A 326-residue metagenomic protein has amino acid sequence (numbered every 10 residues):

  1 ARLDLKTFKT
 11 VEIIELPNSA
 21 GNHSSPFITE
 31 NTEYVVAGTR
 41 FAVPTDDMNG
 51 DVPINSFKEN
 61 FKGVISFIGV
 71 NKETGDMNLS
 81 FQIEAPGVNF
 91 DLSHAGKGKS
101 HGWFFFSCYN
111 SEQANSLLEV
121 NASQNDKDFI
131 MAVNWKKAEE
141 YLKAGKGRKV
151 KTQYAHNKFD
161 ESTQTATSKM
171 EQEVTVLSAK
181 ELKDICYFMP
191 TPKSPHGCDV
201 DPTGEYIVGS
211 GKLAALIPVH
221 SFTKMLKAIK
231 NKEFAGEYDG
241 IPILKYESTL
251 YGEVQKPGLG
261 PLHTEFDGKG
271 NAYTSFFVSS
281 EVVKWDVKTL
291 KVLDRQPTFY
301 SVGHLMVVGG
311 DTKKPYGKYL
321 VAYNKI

Functional and structural regions predicted by a protein language model:
A1-I326: Predominantly soluble domains enriched in secretory-pathway, periplasmic, or organellar proteins
